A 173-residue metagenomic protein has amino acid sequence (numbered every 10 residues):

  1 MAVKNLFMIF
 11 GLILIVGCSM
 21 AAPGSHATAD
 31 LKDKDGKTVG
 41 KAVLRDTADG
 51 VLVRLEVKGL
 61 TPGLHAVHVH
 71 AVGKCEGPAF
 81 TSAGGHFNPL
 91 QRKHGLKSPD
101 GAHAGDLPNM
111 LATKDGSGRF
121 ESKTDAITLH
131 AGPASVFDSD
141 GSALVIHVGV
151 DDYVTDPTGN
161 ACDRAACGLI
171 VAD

Functional and structural regions predicted by a protein language model:
M1-M8: Bacterial N-terminal signal peptides that target proteins for export
V3, G17-C18: Long, contiguous interaction/targeting segments characteristic of exported/extracellular or secretory-pathway proteins
M8-G17: Bacterial N-terminal signal peptides
C18-L64, V69-D173: N-terminal leader/targeting pre-sequences
